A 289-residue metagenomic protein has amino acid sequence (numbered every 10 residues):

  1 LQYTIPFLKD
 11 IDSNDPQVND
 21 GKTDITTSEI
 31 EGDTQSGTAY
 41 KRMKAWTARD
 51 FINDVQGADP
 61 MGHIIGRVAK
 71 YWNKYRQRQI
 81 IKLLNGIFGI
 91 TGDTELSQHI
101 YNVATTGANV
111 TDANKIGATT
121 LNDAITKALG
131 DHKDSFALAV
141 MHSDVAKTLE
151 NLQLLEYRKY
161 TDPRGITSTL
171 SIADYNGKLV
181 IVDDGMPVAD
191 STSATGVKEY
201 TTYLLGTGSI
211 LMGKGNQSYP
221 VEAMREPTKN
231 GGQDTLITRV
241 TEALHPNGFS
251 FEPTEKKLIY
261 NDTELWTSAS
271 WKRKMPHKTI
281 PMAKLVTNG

Functional and structural regions predicted by a protein language model:
L1-S135, M141-D174, L179, D183-K198 (+1 more regions): Flexible, glycine/threonine- and acidic-rich loop/arm segments that mediate assembly and lattice contacts in viral
